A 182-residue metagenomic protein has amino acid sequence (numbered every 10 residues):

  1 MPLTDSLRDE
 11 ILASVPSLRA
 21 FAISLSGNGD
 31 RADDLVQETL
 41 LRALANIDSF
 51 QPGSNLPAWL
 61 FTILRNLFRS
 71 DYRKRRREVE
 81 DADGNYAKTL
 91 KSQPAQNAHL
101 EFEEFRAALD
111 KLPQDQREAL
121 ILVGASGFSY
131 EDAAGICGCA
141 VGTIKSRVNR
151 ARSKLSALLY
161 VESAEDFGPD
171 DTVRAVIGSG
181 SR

Functional and structural regions predicted by a protein language model:
M1-A20, D30-D33: A short, charge-rich alpha-helical start-of-domain segment used by transcription regulators
P16, D48-T62, V141: Short, aromatic/basic-enriched loop-to-helix "N-cap" motif that marks the start of an alpha-helix at regulatory
D34-L41, S54-N66: Structural recognition of an alpha-helix C-terminal capping motif at a helix-to-coil junction
E38-N55, K74-R76: Sigma70-family region 2
Q51, T62-D83, A98, R150: Arg/Lys-rich amphipathic alpha helix in sigma70-family domain 2
E78-F102, R106, S129, P169-G180: Internal acidic/polar
A119-V123: A short pre-motif secondary-structure segment
C137-V161: DNA-recognition helix of helix-turn-helix
